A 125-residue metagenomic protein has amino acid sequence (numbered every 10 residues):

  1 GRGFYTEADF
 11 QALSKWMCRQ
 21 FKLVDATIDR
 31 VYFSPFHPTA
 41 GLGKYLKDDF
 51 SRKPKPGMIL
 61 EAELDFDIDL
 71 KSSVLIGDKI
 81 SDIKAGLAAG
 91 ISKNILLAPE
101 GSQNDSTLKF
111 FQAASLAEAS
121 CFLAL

Functional and structural regions predicted by a protein language model:
G1-D9: Short beta-strand-loop/turn "lid" adjacent to the catalytic site in phosphate-handling enzymes
G1-R2, S34, P38: Short, charge-patterned binding micro-sites
A8-R30, T39-L75, K79-L125: Asp-based, Mg2+/Mn2+-dependent phosphohydrolase catalytic module
